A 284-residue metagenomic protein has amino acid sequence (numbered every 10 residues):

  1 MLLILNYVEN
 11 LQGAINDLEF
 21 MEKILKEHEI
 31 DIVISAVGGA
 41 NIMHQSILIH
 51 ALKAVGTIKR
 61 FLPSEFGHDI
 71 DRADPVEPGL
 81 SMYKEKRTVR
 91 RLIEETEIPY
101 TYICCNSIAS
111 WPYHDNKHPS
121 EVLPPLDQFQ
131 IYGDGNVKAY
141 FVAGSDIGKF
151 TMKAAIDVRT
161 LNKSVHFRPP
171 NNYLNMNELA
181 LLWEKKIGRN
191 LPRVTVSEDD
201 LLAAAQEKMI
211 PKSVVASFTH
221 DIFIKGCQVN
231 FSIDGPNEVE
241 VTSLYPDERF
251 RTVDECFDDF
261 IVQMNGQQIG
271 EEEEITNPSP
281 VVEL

Functional and structural regions predicted by a protein language model:
M1, L5, N16-K26, G39 (+5 more regions): Oxidoreductase cofactor-interface core, primarily capturing Rossmann-like NAD(P)-dependent enzymes
Y7-V8, I30, I58: Local beta-strand N-terminus motif with an aromatic residue
G13: Cofactor-binding loops of NAD(P)H-dependent oxidoreductases, dominated by short-chain dehydrogenase/reductases
L25, D31-A36, L62: N-terminal Rossmann-like NAD(P) cofactor-binding module of classical short-chain dehydrogenase/reductase
A40-Q45: Beta-loop-alpha module in the N-terminal Rossmann-like domain of NAD(P)-dependent dehydrogenases, especially those
H50, S145-K153, D254, D258: Amphipathic alpha-helical segments that line or abut small-molecule/effector binding pockets and mediate allosteric
L52-H68: ADP-ribose/adenylate-binding Rossmann-like module
E238-L284: Amphipathic terminal alpha-helices
